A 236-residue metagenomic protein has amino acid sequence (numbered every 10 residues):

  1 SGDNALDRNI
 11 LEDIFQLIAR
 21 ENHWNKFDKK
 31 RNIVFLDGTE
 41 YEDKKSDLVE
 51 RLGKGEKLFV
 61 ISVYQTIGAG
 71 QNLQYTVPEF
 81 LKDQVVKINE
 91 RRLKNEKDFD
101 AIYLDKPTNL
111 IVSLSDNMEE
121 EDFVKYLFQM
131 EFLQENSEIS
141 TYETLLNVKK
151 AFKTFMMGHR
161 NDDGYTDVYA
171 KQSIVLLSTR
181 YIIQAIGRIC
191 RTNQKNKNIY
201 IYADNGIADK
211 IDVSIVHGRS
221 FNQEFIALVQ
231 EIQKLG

Functional and structural regions predicted by a protein language model:
S1, K106, S173-G218: C-terminal accessory regions
S1-A69, Q74-D98, T108-G164, V168 (+3 more regions): Conserved C-terminal RecA-like helicase domain
E50, Q184, A227: Charged/polar, solvent-exposed surface patches and flexible loops
I215-G236: Disordered regulatory segments flanking catalytic cores
